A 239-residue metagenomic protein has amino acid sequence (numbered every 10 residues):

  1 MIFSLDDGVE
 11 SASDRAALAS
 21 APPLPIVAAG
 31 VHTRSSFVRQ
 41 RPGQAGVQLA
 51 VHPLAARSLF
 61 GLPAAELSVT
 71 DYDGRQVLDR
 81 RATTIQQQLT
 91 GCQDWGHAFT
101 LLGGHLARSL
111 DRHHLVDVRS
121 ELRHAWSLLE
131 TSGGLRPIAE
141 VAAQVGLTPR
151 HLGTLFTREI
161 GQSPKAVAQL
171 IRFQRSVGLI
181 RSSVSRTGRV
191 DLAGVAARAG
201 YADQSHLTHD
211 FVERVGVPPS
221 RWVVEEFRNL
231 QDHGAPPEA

Functional and structural regions predicted by a protein language model:
M1-P149, E159-P164, G178-A202, P218-A239: Alpha-helical bundle regulatory/interaction domains
F156, A168, F211-V212, V223: DNA major-groove recognition helix of helix-turn-helix
